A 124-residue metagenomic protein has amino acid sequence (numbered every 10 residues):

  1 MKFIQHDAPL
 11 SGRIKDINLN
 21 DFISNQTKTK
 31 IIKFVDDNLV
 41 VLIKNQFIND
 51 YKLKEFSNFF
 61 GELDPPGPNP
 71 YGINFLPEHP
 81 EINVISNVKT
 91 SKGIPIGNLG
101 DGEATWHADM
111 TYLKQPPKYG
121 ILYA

Functional and structural regions predicted by a protein language model:
K2-A124: Fe(II)/2-oxoglutarate oxygenase catalytic core
